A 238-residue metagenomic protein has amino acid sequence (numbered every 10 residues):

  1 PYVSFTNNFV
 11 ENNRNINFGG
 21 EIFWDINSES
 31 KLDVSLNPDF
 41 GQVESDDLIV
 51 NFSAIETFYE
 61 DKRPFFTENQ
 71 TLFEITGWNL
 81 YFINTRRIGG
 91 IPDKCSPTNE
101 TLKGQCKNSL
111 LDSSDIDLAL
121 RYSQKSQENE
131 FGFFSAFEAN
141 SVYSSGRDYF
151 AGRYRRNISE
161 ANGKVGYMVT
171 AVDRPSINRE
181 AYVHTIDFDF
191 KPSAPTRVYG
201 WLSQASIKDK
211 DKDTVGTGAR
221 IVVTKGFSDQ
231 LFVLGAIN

Functional and structural regions predicted by a protein language model:
P1-F9, R63-L80, K94-S96, Q124 (+2 more regions): Transmembrane beta-strand segments of Gram-negative outer membrane beta-barrel proteins
V3-F9, P38-Q42, S126-E128, S135-S141 (+4 more regions): Transmembrane beta-strands of outer-membrane beta-barrel pores
F5, N12-F18, W24, S114-L118 (+4 more regions): Residues that define the transmembrane beta-barrel architecture of outer-membrane proteins
V10, F82-S96, K107-K125: Outer-membrane beta-barrel transmembrane strands
W24, P38, S123-S126, R155-I158 (+2 more regions): Residue-level signature of outer-membrane beta-barrel architecture
S30-L32, E128-F133, E160-G166, A194-G200 (+1 more regions): Repeated loop/turn-to-beta-strand initiation elements of outer-membrane beta-barrel proteins
E44-F52: Outer-membrane beta-barrel and related beta-rich outer-membrane complex signature in Gram-negative bacteria
D115, A181, T196-N238: Exposed, low-structure sequence patches enriched in small/polar residues
